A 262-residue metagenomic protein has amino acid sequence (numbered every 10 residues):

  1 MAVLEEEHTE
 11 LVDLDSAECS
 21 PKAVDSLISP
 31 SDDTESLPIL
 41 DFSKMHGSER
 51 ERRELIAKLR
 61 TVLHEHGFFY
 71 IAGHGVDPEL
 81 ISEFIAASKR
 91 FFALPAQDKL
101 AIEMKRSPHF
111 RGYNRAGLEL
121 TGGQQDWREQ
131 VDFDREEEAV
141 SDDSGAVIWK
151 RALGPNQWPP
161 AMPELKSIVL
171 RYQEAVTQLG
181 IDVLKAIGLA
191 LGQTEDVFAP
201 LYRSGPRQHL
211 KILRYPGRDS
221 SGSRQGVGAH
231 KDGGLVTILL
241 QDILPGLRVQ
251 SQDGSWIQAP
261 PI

Functional and structural regions predicted by a protein language model:
M1-I262: Peripheral, non-catalytic segments flanking oxidoreductase cores
